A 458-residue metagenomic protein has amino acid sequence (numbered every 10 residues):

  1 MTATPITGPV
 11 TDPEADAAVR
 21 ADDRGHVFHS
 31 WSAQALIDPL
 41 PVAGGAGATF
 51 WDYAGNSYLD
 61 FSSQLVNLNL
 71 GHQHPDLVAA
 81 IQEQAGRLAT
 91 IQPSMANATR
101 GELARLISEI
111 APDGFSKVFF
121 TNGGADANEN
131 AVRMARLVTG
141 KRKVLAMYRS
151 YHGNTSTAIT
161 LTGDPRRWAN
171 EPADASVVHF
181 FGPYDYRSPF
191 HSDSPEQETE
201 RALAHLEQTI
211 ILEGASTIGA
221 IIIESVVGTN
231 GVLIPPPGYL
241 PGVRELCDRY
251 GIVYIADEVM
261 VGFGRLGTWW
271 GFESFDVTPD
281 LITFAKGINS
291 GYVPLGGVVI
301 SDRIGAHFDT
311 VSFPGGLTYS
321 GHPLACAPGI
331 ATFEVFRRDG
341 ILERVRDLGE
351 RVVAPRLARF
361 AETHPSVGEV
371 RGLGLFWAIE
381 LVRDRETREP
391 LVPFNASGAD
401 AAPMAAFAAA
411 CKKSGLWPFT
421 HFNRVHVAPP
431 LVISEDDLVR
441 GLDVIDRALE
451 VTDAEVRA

Functional and structural regions predicted by a protein language model:
T2-A458: Conserved N-terminal phosphate-binding loop of PLP-dependent enzymes in the Aspartate aminotransferase
